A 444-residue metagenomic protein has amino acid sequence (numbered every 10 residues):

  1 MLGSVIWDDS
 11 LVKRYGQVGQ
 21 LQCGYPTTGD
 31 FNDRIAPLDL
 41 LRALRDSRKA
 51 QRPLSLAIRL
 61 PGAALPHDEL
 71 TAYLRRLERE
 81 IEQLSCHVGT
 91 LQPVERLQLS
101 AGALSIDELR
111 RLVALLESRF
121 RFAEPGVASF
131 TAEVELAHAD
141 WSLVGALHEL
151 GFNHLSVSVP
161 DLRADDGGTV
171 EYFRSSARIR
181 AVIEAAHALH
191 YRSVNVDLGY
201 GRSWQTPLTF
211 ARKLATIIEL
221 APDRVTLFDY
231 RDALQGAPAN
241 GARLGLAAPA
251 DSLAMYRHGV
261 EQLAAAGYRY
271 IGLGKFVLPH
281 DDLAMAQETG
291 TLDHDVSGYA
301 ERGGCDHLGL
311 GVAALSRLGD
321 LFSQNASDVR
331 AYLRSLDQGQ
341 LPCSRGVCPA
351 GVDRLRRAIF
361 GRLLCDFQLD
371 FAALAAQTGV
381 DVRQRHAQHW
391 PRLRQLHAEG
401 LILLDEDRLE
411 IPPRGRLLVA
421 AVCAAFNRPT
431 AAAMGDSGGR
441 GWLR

Functional and structural regions predicted by a protein language model:
M1-A57, V88-L91, I106: Flexible, acidic/Gly-rich N-terminal and inter-domain linker regions that tether and position cofactor-handling modules
L38-K49, P61, L70-R383, W442-R444: C-terminal scaffold of the Radical SAM
S55-G62, P66: N-terminal cofactor/phosphate-binding cores enriched in small/glycine residues, especially glycine-rich loops such as
L341-P342, Q368-L369, I402, A432-G435: Intrinsically disordered or highly flexible coil/loop and linker segments, enriched in small and charged/polar residues
D381-H397: Short amphipathic alpha-helical interaction segments
H397-D407: A short, conserved structural fragment
R408-P412: Minor-groove-contacting beta-hairpin "wing" of winged helix-turn-helix DNA-binding domains
R414-R444: Short, amphipathic alpha-helical interaction segments positioned at domain boundaries
